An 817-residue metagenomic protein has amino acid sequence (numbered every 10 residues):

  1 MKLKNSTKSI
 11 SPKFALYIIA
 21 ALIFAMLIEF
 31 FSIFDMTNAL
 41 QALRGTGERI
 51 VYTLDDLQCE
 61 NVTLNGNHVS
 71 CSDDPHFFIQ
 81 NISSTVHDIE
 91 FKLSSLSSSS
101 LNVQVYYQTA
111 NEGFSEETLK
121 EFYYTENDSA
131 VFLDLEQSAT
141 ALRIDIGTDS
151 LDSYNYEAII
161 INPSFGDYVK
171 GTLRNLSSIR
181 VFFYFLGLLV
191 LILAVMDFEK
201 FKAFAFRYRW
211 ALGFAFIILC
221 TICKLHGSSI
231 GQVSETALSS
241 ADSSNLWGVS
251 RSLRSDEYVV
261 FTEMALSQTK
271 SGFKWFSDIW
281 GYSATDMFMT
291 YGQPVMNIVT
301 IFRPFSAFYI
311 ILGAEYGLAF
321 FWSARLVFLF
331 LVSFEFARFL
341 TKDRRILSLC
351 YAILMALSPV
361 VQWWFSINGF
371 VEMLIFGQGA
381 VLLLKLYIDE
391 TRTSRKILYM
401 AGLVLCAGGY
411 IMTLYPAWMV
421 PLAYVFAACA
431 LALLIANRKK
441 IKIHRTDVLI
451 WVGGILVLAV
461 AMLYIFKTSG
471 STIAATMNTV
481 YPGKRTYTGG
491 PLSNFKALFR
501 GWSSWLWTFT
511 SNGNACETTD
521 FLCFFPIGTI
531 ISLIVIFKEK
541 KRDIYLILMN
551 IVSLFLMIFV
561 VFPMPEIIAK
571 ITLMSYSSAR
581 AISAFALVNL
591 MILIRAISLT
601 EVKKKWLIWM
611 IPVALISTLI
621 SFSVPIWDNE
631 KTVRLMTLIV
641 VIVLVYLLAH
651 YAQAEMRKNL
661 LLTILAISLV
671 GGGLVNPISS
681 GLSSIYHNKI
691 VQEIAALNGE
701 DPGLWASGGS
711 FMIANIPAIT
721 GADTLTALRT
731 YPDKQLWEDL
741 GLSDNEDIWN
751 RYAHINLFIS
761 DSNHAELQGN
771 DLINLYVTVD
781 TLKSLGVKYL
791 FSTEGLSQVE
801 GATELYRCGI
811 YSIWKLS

Functional and structural regions predicted by a protein language model:
Y17-M26, R207-C223, G454-A459, A654-S679: Internal/C-terminal transmembrane anchor helices
G45, R49-V51, M462-Y545: Periplasmic/ER-lumenal interhelical loops and adjacent helix-loop junctions in multi-pass membrane proteins
H68-F132: Extracellular ligand-binding interfaces
T172-R174, L312, Y316, F320 (+4 more regions): Membrane-helix boundary/interfacial segments in multi-pass membrane proteins
G213-M287, D447-G501, L704-A706: Aromatic-rich transmembrane-lumenal/periplasmic boundary elements in polytopic membrane proteins
S228-I375, K734: Active-site lumenal/periplasmic loops and adjacent helix-entry segments of GT-C-fold, multi-pass membrane
V259-M296, R303-S306, L312, G671-S817: Soluble catalytic regions of membrane-associated enzymes that act on cell-envelope and secretory-pathway components
F330-F339, R345-N437, T446-G470, V613-F622 (+1 more regions): Membrane-embedded helix bundles of polyisoprenyl
